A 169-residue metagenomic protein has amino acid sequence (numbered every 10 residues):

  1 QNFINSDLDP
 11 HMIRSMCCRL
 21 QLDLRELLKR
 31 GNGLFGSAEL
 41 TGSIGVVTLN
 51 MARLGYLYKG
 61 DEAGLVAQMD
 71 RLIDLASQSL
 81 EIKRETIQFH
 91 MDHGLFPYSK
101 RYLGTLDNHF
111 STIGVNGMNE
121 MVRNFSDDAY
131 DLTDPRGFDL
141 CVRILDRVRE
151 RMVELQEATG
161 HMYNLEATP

Functional and structural regions predicted by a protein language model:
Q1-D107, D128, D134-P169: Conserved catalytic cores of very large enzyme subunits
S111-N124, D146: Contiguous, well-ordered alpha-helical segments that form the cores/surfaces of helical PPI scaffolds
